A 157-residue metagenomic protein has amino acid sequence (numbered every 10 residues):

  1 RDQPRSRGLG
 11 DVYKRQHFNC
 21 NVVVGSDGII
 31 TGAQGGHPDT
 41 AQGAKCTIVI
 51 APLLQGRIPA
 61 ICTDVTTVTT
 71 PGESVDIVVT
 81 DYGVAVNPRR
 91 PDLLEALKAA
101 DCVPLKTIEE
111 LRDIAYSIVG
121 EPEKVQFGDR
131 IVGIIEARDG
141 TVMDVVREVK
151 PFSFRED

Functional and structural regions predicted by a protein language model:
D2-L9, Y13: Single conserved hydrophobic/aromatic residue that forms the stacking wall/gate of nucleotide- or nucleobase-binding
D11, V24, A51-L54: Generic secondary-structure microfeatures
Q16-H17, P88: Glycine/Thr-rich phosphate-binding loops of Rossmann-like dinucleotide-binding domains
H17-G28: Glycine/threonine-rich flexible loop motifs
Q34: Glycine-rich, aromatic-lined ligand/substrate-binding cores of catalytic and carbohydrate-binding domains
P38, G43-D157: Metallocofactor- and cofactor-centric catalytic cores in central/energy metabolism, strongly enriched
